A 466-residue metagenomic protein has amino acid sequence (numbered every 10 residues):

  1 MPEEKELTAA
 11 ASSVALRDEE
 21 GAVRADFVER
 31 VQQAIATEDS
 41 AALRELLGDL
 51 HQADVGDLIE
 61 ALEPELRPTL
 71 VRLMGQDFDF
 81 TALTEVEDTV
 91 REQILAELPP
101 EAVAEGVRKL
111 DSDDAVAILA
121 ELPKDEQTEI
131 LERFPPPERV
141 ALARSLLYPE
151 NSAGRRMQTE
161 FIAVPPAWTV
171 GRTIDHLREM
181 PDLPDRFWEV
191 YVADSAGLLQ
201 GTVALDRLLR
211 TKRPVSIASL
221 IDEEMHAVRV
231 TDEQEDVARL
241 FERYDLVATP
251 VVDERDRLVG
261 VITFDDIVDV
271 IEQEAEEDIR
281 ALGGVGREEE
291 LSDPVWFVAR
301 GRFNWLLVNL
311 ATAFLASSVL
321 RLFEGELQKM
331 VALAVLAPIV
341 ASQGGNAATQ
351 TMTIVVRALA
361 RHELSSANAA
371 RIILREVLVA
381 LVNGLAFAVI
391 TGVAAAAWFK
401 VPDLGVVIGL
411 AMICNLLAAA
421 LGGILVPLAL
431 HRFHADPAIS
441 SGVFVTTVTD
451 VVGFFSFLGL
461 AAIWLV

Functional and structural regions predicted by a protein language model:
M1-V285: Hydrophobic packing positions in regular secondary-structure scaffolds
Q52, W305-A313, L336, V340 (+14 more regions): Alpha-helical transmembrane segments in multi-pass membrane proteins
V140, D266-R300, T349-I373, L428-H434: Non-transmembrane, extramembrane segments of multi-pass ion/lipid transporters
S292-V308, L320, E324, Q328 (+5 more regions): Alpha-helical membrane-interface segments at transmembrane helix boundaries
W296-L364: Core alpha-helical transmembrane segments of integral membrane proteins
L322-A337, F399-L410, P437: Membrane-water interface of transmembrane alpha-helices in multipass transporters/channels
E324-G325, A395-K400, H434-A435, A461 (+1 more regions): Short helix-capping/hinge motifs at transmembrane helix termini and TM-loop junctions
L430-T449: Interfacial loop-to-transmembrane junctions
